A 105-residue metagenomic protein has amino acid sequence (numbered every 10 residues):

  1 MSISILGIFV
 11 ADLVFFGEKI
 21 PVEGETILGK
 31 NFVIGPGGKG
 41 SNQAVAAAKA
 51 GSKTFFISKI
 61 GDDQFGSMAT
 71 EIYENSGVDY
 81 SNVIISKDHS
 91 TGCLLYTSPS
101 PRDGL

Functional and structural regions predicted by a protein language model:
M1-K59, Q64-V78: Glycine-rich phosphate/adenosyl-contacting loop at the front of the ribokinase-like
F9, S86-H89: Short, solvent-exposed coil/turn elements at secondary-structure transition points
S76-K87: A glycine-rich helix N-cap at a beta->alpha junction
T91-L94: Short alpha-helix plus adjacent loop in nuclease-associated cores
Y96-L105: Single conserved hydrophobic/aromatic residue that forms the stacking wall/gate of nucleotide- or nucleobase-binding
